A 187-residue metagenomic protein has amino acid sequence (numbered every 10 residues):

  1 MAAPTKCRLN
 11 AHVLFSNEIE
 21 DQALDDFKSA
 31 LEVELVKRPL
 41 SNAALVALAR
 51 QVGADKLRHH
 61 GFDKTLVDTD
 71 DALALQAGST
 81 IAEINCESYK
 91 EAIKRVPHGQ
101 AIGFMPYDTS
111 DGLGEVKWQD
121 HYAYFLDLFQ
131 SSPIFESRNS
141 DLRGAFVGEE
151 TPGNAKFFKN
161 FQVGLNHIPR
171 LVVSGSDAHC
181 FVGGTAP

Functional and structural regions predicted by a protein language model:
M1-L35, D108-P187: Charged catalytic cores and adjacent phosphate/nucleic-acid-binding surfaces used for phosphate/nucleic-acid chemistry
L14-E87: Low-complexity, serine/threonine/proline-enriched polar segments
L66, I102-F104: Helix-loop-helix hairpins in multi-pass membrane proteins, especially solute transporters
A74-A92, D108-Q119: A Trp-anchored, charged/polar loop motif used as the substrate-binding/catalytic surface of acyl/ester-handling
I84-A101, S131, L165-P169: A structural motif corresponding to the C-terminal end of an alpha-helix and its immediate exit/capping segment
